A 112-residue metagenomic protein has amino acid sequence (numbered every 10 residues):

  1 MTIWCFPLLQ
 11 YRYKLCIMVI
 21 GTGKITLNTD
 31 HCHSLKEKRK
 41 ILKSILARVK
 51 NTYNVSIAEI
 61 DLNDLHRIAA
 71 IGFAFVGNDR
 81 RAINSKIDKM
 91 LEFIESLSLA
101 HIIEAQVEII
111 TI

Functional and structural regions predicted by a protein language model:
I3-I17: Short, Lys/Arg-enriched N-terminal segments with co-localized hydrophobic residues within the first ~10-30 amino acids
I20, A58-N78, I110-T111: Short, charge-patterned binding micro-sites
G21-D30, L35: Short glycine-/aliphatic-rich beta-strand segments at the starts of folded cytosolic domains
G21-I25, I71, A105: Hydrophobic residues positioned within well-ordered beta-strands of beta-sheet architectures
N28-C32, F75-R80: Structural beta->alpha junctions
K38: C-terminal binding/interaction regions
Y53-I60, H101-V107: Short beta-strand elements
G77-I112: C-terminal structural segments of small proteins and small subunits
